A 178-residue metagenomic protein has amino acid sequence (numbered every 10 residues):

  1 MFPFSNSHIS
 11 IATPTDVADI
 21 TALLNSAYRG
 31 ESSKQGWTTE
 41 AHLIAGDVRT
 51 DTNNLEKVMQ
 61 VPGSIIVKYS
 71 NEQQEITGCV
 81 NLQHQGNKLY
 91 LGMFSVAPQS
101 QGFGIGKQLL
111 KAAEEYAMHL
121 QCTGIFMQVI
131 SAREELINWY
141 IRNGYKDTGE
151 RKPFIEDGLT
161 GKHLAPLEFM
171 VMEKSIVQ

Functional and structural regions predicted by a protein language model:
M1-A18, V177-Q178: Conserved N-terminal entry element of GNAT/NAT acetyltransferase domains
H8, N25-L55: Conserved GNAT-fold acetyl-CoA-binding loop/helix
Q35, K57-Q60, Q73-E75, N81 (+2 more regions): Conserved acyl-donor/pantetheine-binding loop and adjacent beta-alpha core of acyl/acetyltransferases and related
R49-V67, Y90: A short helix-loop-beta-strand connector motif used in the catalytic cores of GNAT acetyltransferases and, in some
K68, E75-Q83, Y90-S95: Conserved beta-strand in the GNAT
H84, A97-Q99, F103, S131-A132: Active-site acidic-Proline motif in GNAT/NAT acetyltransferases
V96, G102-E115, R142: Conserved acetyl-CoA-binding loop-helix of GNAT-fold acetyltransferases
T123-F126, I130-I137, R142-Q178: C-terminal "cap" of GNAT-fold acetyltransferases
